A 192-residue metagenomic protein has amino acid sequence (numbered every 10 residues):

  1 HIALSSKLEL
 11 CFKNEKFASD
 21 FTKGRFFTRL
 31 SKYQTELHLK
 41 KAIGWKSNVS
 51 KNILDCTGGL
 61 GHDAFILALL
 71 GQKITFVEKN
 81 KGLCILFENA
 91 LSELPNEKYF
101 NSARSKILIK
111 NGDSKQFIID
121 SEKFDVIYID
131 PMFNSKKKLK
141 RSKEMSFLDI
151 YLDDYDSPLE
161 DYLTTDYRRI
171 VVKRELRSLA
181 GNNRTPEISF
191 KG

Functional and structural regions predicted by a protein language model:
H1-N52, L69: S-adenosyl-L-methionine
N48-G59, T75: Conserved class I S-adenosyl-L-methionine
N52, Q72-T75, K106, R168-R169: Residues at the starts of beta-strands that form the adenosine-phosphate
L60-Q72: Conserved SAM-binding loop of SAM-dependent methyltransferases across substrates and taxa, primarily the Class I
V77-V126: S-adenosyl-L-methionine
D113-F117, Y151-L163: A short, acidic, amphipathic alpha-helical segment used as a generic capping/interface helix at domain edges
P131-P158: Mobile active-site "lid"/loop adjacent to the S-adenosyl-L-methionine
S157-G192: Conserved Class I SAM-dependent methyltransferase catalytic core
